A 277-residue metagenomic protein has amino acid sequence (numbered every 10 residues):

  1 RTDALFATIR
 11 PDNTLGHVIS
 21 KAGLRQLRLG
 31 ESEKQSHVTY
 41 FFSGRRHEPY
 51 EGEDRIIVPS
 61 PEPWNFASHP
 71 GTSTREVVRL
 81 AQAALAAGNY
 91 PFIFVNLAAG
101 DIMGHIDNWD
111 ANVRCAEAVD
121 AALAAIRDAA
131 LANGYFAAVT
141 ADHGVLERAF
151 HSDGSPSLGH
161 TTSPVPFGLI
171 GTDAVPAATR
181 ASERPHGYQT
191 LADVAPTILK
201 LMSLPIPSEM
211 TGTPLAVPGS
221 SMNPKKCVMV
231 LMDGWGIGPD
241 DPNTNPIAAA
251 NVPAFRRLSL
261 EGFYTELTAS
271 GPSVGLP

Functional and structural regions predicted by a protein language model:
R1-P277: Feature captures the catalytic ectodomains and active-site-proximal regions of enzymes that hydrolyze or transfer
